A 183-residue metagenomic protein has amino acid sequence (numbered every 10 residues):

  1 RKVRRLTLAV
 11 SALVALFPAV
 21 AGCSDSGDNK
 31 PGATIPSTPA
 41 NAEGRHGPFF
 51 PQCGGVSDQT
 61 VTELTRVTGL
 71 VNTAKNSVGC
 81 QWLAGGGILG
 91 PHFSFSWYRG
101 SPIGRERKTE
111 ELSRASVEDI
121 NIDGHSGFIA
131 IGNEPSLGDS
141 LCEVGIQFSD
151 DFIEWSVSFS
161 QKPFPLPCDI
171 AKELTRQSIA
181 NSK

Functional and structural regions predicted by a protein language model:
R1-S11: Bacterial N-terminal signal peptides that target proteins for export
L8-A9, A19-I35: Bacterial lipoprotein signal-peptidase II cleavage site
G22-S24, Q52-G54, G79-Q81, L141-E143 (+1 more regions): Sequence contexts marking disulfide-bonded cysteines in secreted/extracellular proteins
N29-F95, K183: Extracytoplasmic low-complexity, Pro/Thr/Ser/Ala/Gly-rich segments that lie immediately after a secretion/anchoring
V67-G132: Short, solvent-exposed recognition patches
S116-K183: A short, solvent-exposed beta-edge/loop patch
